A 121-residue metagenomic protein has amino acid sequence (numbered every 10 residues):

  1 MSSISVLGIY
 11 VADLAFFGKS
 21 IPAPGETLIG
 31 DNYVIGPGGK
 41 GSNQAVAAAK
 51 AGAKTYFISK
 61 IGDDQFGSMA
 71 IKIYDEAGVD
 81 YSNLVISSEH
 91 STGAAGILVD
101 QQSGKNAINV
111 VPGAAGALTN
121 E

Functional and structural regions predicted by a protein language model:
M1-K60, G67-M69, K105: Glycine-rich phosphate/adenosyl-contacting loop at the front of the ribokinase-like
V11, G93-A95: Short hydrophobic/aromatic beta-strand or adjacent loop that forms the aromatic wall/cage of a ligand/substrate-binding
P22-P24, I73-E76, V99-S103: Short, hinge-like loop/turn segments at secondary-structure boundaries
G36-N43, S88-S91, A114-T119: Short secondary-structure boundary/capping elements
G52, Q65, G78, D100: Conserved functional loop/turn residues at catalytic and ligand-binding sites
D64-Q65, S91: Short alpha-helical
I73-H90: A glycine-rich helix N-cap at a beta->alpha junction
S82-S87, I97-E121: Conserved phosphate-binding/catalytic loop of the ribokinase/pfkB sugar-kinase fold
